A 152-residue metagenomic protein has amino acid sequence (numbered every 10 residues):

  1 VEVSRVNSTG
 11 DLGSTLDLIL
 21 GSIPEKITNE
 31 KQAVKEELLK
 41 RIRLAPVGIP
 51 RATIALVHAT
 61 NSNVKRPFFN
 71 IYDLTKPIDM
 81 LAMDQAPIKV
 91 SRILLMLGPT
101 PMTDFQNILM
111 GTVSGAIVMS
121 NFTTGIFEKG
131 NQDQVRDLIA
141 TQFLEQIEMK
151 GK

Functional and structural regions predicted by a protein language model:
V1-K152: Cytosolic covalent-transfer regions centered on His/Cys nucleophiles that carry phosphoryl or persulfide groups
